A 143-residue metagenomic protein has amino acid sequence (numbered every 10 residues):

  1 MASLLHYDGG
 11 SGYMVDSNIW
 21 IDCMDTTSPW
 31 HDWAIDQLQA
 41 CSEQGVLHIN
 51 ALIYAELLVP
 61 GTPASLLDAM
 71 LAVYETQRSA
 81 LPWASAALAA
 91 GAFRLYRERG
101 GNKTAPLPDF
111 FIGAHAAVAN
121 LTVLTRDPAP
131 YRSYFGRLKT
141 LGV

Functional and structural regions predicted by a protein language model:
M1-I49, V59-A69, L141: Short, well-structured N-terminal submotif of metal-dependent ribonuclease cores
A2-D8, Q77-T122, R126: Active-site neighborhoods of divalent-metal-dependent phosphate/nucleic-acid chemistry enzymes
Y13, V46-H48, Y74-A80, T122: Short loop->beta-strand "edge-of-pocket" segments that line small-molecule binding or catalytic clefts across diverse
D16, N50, A105-P106, D127: Histidine- and aromatic-rich ligand-binding microenvironments
I19, I53, S85, F111-I112 (+1 more regions): Alpha-helix capping/helix-boundary segments
N50, Y54, A64-L67, A86-A90 (+1 more regions): A general structural signal for well-ordered alpha-helical segments in protein cores
A64-A84: Active-site-proximal, substrate-binding regions of enzyme catalytic domains and RNA-binding/basic surfaces
Y74, Y134-G136: Short, structured coil segments at secondary-structure junctions
